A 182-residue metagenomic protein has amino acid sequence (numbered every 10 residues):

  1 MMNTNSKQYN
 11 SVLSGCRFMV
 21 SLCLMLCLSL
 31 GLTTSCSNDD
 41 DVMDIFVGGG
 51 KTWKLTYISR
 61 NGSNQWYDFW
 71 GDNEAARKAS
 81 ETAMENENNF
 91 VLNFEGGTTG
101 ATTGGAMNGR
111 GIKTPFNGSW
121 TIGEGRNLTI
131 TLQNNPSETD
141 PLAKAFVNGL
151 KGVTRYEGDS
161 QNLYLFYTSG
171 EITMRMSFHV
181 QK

Functional and structural regions predicted by a protein language model:
M1-T34: Sec-dependent bacterial lipoprotein signal peptides
N3-Y9, T34-K182: Lipid interaction determinants
